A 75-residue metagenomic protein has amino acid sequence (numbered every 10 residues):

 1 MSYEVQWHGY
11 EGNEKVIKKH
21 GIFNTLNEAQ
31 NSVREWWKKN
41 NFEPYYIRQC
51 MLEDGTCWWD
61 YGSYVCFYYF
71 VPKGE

Functional and structural regions predicted by a protein language model:
M1, A29-Q30, R48-L52: Intrinsically disordered, low-complexity regions enriched in Ser/Pro/Gly/Gln/His and often acidic
M1-I17, I47, D60-Y61: Short aromatic-glycine-(Arg/Gly/Cys) micro-motifs in beta-strand/loop hairpins
N13, N24-Y45: A short, charged, amphipathic alpha-helix used as a generic interaction element across diverse proteins
W36-E75: Short, mixed-charge low-complexity intrinsically disordered segments
